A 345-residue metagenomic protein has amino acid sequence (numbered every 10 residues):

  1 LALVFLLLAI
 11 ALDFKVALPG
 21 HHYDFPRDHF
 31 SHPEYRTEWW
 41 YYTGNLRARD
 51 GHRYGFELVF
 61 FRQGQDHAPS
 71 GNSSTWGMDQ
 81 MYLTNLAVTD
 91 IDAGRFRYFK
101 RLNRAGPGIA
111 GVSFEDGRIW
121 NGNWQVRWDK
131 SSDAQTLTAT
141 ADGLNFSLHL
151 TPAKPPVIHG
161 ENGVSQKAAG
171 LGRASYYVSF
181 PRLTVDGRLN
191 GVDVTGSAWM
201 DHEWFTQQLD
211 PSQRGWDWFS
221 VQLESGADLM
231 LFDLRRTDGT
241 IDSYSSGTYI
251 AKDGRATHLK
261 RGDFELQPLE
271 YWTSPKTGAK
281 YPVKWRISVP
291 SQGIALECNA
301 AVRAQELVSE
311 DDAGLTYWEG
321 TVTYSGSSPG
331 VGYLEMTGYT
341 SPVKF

Functional and structural regions predicted by a protein language model:
V4-L12: Hydrophobic h-region of N-terminal signal peptides that target proteins for export in Gram-negative bacteria
A11-F345: Structured soluble/peripheral alpha/beta segments that form catalytic or ligand/cofactor-binding pockets
